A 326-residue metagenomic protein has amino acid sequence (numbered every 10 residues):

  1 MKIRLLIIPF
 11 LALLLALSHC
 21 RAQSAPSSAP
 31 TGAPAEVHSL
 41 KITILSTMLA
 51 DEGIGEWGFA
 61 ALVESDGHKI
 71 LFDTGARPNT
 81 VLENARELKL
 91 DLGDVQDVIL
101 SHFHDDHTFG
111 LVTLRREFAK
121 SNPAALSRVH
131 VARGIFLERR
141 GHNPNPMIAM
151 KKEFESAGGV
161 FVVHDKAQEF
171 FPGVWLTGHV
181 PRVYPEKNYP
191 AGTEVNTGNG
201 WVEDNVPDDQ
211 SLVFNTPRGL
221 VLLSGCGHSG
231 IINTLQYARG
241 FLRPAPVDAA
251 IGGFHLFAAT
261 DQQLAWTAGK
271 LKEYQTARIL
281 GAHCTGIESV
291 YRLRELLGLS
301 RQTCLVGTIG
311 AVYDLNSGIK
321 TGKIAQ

Functional and structural regions predicted by a protein language model:
I7-S18: Bacterial N-terminal signal peptides
S39-L88, N205, D209-S224: Conserved beta-strand hairpin/beta-sheet module of binuclear metal-dependent hydrolase folds, prominently
D51, P78-T80, D105-T108, F136-R139 (+4 more regions): Active-site environment of divalent metal-dependent phosphoester hydrolases
E52-I54, H68-D97, T113, K120 (+3 more regions): Pre-active-site segment of Zn-dependent metallo-hydrolases
V95-D105: Metallo-beta-lactamase
A132-Q210, L305-N316, G322: Metallo-beta-lactamase
F161-V163, K270-Q326: Binuclear metal-ion centers of metallo-dependent hydrolases, dominated by the metallo-beta-lactamase
N188-A191, G200-P246, G252-H255: Active-site-proximal loop/helix segments of hydrolase catalytic cores
